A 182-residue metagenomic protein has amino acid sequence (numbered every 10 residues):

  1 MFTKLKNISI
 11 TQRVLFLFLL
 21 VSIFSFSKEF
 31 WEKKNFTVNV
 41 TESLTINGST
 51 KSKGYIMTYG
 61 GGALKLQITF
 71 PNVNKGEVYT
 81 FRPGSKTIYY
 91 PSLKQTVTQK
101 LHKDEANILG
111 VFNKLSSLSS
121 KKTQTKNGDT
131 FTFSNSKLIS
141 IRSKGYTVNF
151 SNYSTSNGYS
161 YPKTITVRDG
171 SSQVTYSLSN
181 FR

Functional and structural regions predicted by a protein language model:
F2-L5, F18-A63, L93, R182: N-terminal leader/targeting segments and the immediate start of mature chains
T11-L17: Sec-dependent signal peptide recognition, specifically the positively charged N-region followed immediately by
E42, I68-N72, P83-S85, S92 (+3 more regions): A mature extracytoplasmic/lumenal domain signature
N47-S49, G61, N72-N74, S92-K94 (+3 more regions): Glycine-centered tight beta-turn/hairpin loop motif at sheet-sheet or coil-to-beta transitions
T50-G54, K75-Y79, Q95-V97, Y146-V148 (+1 more regions): Short beta-strand segments
I56-G110: An acidic-aromatic
Y90, K94-T96, K100-N127, S134-I141: Solvent-exposed helix/loop surface patches that form functional interfaces
S119-R182: Gly/Pro-enriched, hydrophobic low-complexity segments that function as extracytoplasmic propeptides/linkers
